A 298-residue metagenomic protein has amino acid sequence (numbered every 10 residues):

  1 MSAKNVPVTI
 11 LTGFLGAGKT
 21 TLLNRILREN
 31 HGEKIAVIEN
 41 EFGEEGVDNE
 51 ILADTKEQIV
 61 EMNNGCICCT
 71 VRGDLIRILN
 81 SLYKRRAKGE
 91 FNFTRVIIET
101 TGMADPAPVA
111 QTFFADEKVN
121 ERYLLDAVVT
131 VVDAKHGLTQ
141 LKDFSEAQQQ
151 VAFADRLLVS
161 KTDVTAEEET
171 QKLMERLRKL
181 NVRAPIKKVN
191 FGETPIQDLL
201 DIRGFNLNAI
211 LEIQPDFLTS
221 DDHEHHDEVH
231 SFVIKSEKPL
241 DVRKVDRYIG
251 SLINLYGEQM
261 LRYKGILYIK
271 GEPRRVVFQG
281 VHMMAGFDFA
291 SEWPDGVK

Functional and structural regions predicted by a protein language model:
S2, Q149, F153-G296: C-terminal accessory "lid"/substrate-recognition subdomains
S2-A17, T21-Q140: Nucleotide-state-sensitive switch-loop elements of NTP-binding domains
G16-A17, E29, E44-N49, A53-D54 (+14 more regions): Generic structural "secondary-structure junction" signal
I51, N120-E121, Q148-Q149, D295-G296: Short secondary-structure boundary/capping segments
L124, E146, E169: Short acidic-hydrophobic sequence patches enriched in Asp/Glu that either
A134, L138-F153, L157: Flexible active-site lid/hinge loop adjacent to a nucleotide/diphosphate and Mg2+-phosphate binding pocket
